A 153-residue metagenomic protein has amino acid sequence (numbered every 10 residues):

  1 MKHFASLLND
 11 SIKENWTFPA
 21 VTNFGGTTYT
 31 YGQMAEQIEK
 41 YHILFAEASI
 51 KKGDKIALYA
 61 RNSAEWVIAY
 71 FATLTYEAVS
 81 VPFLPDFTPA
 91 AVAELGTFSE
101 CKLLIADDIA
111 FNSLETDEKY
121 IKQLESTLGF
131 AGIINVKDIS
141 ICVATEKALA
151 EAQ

Functional and structural regions predicted by a protein language model:
M1-A20, E36: A short N-terminal helical cap/helix-turn-helix that marks the beginning of AMP-binding/adenylate-forming
P19-S49, D54-S63, V67, F71 (+3 more regions): Conserved AMP-binding/adenylate-forming core of the ANL superfamily
A48, T75-K147: Structural core segment of the AMP-binding/adenylate-forming
E151-Q153: ATP phosphate-binding P-loop of adenylate-forming
